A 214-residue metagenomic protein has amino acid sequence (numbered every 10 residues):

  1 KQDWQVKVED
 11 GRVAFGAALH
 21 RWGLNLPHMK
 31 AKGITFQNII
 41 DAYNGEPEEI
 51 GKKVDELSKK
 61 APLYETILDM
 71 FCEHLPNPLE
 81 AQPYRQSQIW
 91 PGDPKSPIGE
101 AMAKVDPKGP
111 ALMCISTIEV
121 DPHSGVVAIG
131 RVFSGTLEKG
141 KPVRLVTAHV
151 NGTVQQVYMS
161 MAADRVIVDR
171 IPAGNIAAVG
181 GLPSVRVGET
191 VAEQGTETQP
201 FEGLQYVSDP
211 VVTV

Functional and structural regions predicted by a protein language model:
K1-V214: Structural and coupling elements of P-loop NTPases
